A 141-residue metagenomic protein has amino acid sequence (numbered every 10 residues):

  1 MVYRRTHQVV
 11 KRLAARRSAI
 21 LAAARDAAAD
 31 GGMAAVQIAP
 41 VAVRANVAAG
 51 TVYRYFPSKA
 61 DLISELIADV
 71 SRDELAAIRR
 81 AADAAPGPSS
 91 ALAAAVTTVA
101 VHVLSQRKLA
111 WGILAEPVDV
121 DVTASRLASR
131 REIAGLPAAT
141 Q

Functional and structural regions predicted by a protein language model:
M1-A15, D26, A85: N-terminal intrinsically disordered/low-complexity leader segments
L13-A24, V41, L66-E74, I78: Generic hydrophobic, amphipathic alpha-helix propensity
A19, A27-D61, E65: Helix-turn-helix
E65, R79-S105: Hydrophobic alpha-helical connector segments
L75, V120-Q141: Amphipathic alpha-helical packing segments from all-alpha helical-bundle domains
H102-D121, A138: Amphipathic alpha-helical segments used for helix-helix packing
